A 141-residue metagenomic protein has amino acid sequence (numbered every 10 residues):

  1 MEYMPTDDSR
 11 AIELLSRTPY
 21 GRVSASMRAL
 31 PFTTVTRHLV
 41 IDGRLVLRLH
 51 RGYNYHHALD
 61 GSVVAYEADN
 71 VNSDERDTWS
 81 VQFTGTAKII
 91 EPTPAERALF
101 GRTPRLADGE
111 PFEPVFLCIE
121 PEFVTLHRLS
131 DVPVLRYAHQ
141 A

Functional and structural regions predicted by a protein language model:
M1-Y3, G43-R44: Short, flexible loop segments at the rims of nucleotide/cofactor-binding pockets, characterized by
E2, A65, N70-A141: Charged, gly/pro-rich active-site loop segments
E2-R22: Short, basic/aromatic recognition patches
S16-T18, L30-P31, S80, E110-F112: Short solvent-exposed loop/turn micro-motifs enriched in small/polar/acidic residues
T18-H50: Short beta-strand segments
P31-F32, A58-L59, R76-S80: Short glycine/proline-enriched turns and hinge-like loops at secondary-structure junctions
L39-D74: A short mixed-secondary-structure module that forms the rim of ligand-binding clefts
